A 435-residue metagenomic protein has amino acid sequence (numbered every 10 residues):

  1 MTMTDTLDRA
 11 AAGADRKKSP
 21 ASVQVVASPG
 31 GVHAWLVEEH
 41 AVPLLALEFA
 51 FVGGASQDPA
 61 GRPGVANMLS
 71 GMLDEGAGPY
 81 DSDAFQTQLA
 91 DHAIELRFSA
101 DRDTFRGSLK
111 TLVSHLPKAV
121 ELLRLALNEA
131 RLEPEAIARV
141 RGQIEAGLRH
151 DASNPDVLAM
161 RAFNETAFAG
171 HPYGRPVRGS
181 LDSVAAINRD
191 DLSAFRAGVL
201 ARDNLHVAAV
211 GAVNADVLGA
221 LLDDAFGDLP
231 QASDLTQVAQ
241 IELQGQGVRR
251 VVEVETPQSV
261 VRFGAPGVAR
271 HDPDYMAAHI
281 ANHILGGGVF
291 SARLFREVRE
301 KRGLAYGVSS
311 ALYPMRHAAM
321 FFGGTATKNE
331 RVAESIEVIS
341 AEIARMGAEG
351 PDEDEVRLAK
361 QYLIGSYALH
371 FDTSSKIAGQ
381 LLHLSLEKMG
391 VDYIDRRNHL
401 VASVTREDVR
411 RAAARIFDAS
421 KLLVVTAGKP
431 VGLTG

Functional and structural regions predicted by a protein language model:
M1-R16, A21-V23, P29, H206-A209 (+1 more regions): C-terminal regions of mature proteins
T2-L7, D151-R202, L222-A225, S309 (+3 more regions): Scaffold signal of the M16-like zinc-metallopeptidase fold and its non-catalytic homologs
T2-S19, Q24, A169, Y173 (+5 more regions): An aromatic/glycine/proline-enriched structural segment found at the starts of mature extracellular/organellar domains
G31, F49, N67-L69, L89 (+14 more regions): Buried hydrophobic packing residues in well-ordered domains
V32-P43, L47-G53, D234-S291: His/Glu-based metal-binding/catalytic segments typifying zinc-dependent metallopeptidases
A46-V113, S153, G288-L304, M315: M16/MPP (pitrilysin/insulinase) zinc-metallopeptidase core fold and M16-derived inactive scaffolds
E75-P79, K110-Q143, G288-V289, S309 (+1 more regions): M16/insulysin-pitrilysin zinc metalloprotease superfamily fold
E145-R161, G245-Q258, E300-A305, R316 (+1 more regions): Short acidic/His-enriched helical or mixed secondary-structure segments at domain edges of catalytic enzymes and some
